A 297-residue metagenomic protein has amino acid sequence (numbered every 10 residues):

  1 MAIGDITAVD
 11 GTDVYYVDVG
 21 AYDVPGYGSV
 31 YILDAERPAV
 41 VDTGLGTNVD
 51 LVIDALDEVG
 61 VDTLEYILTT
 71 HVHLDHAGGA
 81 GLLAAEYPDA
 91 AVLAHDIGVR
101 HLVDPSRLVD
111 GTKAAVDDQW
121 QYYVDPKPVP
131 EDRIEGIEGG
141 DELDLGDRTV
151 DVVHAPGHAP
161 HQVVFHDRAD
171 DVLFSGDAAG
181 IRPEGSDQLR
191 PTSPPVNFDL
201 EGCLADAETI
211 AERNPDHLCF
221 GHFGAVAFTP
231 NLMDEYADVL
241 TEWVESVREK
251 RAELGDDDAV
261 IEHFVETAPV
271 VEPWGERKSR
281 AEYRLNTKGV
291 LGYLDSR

Functional and structural regions predicted by a protein language model:
M1-I3, R297: Secretory targeting signatures
I3-E58, F165-G176, I181: Conserved beta-strand hairpin/beta-sheet module of binuclear metal-dependent hydrolase folds, prominently
A39-V41, L68, V92, V172-F174 (+1 more regions): Residue-level marker for buried hydrophobic side chains located in beta-strands that build the well-ordered beta-sheet
G46-T47, T149-P156, P160-P230: Metallo-beta-lactamase
V49-H95: Active-site metal-binding motif and surrounding structural segment of the metallo-beta-lactamase
R100-V153: Metallo-beta-lactamase
T229-D238: Histidine/acidic-residue-rich catalytic or RNA/ligand-binding cores of hydrolases and nuclease-related proteins
R248-R297: C-terminal regulatory/interaction regions
